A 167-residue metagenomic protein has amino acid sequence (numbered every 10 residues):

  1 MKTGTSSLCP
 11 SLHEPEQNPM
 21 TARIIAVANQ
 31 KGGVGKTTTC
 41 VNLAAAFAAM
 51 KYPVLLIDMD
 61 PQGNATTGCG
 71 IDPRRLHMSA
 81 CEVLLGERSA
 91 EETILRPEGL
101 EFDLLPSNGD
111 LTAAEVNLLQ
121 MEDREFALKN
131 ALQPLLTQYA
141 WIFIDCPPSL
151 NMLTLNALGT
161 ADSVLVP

Functional and structural regions predicted by a protein language model:
M1-P167: P-loop NTP-binding core
